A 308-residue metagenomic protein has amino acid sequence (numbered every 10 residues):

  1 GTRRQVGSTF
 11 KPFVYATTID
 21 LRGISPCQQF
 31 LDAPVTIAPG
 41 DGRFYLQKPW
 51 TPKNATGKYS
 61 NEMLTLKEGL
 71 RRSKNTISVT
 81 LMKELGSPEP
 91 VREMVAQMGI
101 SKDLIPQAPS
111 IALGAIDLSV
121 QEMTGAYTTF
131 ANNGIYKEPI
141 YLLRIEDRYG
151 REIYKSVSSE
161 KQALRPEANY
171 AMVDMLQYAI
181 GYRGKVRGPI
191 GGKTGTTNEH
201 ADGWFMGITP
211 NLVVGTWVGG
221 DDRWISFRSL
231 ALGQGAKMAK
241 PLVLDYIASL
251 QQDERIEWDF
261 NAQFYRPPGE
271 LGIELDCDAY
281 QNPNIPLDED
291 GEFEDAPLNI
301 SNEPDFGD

Functional and structural regions predicted by a protein language model:
G1-F10, A115-L118, G235: Gly/Ser-rich catalytic serine loop of serine hydrolases
R4-D32, G69, A126-F130, M172 (+2 more regions): Active-site SXXK
D20-L21, S60, K74-I77, L118 (+9 more regions): Short, glycine-/Ser/Thr-/acidic-enriched flexible segments
I24-D32, Y136-I140, G181-I190, L250-F264: Acidic/polar loop patches that form or flank catalytic/metal-binding clefts of enzymes that bind anionic ligands
I24-V91, Y136, R148-Y178: Conserved catalytic neighborhood of penicillin-recognizing serine enzymes
P34, A38-G40, Y45, P49-K53 (+3 more regions): Soluble, non-transmembrane domains of envelope/secretory-pathway proteins that act on or interact with carbohydrate
Q97-I153, V157, A163, G191-E199 (+2 more regions): Active-site-proximal helix/loop microenvironment of the serine DD-peptidase/beta-lactamase transpeptidase fold
Y170-T197: Active-site Gly/Thr loop motif
